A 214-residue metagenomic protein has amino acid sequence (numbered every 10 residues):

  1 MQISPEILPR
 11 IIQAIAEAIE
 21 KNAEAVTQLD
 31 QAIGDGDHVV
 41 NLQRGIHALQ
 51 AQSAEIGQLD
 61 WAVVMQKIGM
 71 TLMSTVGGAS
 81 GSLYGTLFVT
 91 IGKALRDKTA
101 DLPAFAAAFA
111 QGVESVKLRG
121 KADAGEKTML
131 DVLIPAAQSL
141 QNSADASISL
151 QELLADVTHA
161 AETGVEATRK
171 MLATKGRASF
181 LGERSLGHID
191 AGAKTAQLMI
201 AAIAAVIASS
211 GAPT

Functional and structural regions predicted by a protein language model:
M1-T214: N-terminal loops that bind phosphate or other acidic moieties and the adjacent beta-alpha structural core
